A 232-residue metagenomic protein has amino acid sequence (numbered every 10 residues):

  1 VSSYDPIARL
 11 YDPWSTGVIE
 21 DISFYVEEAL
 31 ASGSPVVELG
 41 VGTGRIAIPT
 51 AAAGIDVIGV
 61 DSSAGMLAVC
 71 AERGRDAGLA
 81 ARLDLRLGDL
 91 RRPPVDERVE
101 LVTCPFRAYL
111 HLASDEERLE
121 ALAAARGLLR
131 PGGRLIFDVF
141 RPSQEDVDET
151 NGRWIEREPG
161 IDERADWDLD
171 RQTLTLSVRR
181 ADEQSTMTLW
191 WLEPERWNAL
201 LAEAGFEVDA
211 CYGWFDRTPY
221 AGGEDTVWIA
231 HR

Functional and structural regions predicted by a protein language model:
V1-S34: Conserved class I S-adenosyl-L-methionine
G40-T43: Class I SAM-dependent methyltransferase "Motif I" SAM/SAH-binding loop
I48-R92: Class I SAM-dependent methyltransferase SAM/SAH-binding core
P94-L101: A short acidic, Gly/Pro-enriched loop at the edge of an enzyme's catalytic core that lines a small-molecule cofactor
T103-P105: A conserved beta-strand element that flanks and buttresses the S-adenosyl-L-methionine
L119-P131: A short glycine-rich, Lys/Arg-flanked "PGG" loop and its adjoining helix->strand segment in the class I
G132, I136-A199: SAM-dependent methyltransferase
P194-R232: C-terminal lobe and adjacent flexible extensions of AdoMet/dcAdoMet transferase-like proteins
